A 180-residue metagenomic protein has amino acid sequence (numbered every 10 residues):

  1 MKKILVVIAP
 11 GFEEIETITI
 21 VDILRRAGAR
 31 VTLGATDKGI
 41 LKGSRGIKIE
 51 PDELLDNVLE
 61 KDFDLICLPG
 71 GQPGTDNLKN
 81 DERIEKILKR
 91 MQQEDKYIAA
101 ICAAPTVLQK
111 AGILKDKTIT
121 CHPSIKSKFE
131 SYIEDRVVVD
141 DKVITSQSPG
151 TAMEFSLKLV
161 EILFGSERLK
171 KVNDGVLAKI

Functional and structural regions predicted by a protein language model:
M1-K96, V107-K110, K115-D116, K128-E134 (+1 more regions): Extended, subdomain-level signal for the structured scaffold at the beginning of enzyme domains
I101-C102: Short, thiol/selenol-centered motifs that function as redox-active sites or metal-ligating centers
I119: Anionic-ligand binding patches
V138: FAD-binding beta-loop-beta segment adjacent to the flavin cofactor pocket
